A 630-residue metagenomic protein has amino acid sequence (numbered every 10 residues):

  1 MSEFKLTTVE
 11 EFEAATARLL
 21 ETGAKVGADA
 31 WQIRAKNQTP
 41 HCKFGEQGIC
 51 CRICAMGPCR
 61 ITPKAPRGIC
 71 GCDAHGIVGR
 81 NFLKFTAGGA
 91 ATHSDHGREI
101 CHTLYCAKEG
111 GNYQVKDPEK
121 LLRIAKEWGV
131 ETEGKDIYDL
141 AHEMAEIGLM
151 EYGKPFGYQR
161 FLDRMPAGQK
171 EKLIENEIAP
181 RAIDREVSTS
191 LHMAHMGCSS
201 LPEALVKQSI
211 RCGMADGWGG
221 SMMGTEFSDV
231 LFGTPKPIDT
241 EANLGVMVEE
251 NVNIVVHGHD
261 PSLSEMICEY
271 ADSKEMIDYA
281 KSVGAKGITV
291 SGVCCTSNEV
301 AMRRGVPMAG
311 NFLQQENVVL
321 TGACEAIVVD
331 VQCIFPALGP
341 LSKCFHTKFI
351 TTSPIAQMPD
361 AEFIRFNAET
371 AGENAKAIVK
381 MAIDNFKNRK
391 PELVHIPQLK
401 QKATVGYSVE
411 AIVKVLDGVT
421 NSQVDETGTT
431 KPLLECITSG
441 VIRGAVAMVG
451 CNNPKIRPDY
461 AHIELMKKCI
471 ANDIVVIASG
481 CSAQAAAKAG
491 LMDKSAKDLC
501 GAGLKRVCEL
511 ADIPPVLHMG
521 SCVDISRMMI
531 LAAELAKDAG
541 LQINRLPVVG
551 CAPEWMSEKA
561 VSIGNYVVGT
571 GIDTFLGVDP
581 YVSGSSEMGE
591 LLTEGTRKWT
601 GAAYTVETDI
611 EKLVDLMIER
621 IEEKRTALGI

Functional and structural regions predicted by a protein language model:
S2-I630: Anaerobic metallocofactor- and corrinoid-dependent redox/one-carbon enzyme cores, especially those from methanogenesis
